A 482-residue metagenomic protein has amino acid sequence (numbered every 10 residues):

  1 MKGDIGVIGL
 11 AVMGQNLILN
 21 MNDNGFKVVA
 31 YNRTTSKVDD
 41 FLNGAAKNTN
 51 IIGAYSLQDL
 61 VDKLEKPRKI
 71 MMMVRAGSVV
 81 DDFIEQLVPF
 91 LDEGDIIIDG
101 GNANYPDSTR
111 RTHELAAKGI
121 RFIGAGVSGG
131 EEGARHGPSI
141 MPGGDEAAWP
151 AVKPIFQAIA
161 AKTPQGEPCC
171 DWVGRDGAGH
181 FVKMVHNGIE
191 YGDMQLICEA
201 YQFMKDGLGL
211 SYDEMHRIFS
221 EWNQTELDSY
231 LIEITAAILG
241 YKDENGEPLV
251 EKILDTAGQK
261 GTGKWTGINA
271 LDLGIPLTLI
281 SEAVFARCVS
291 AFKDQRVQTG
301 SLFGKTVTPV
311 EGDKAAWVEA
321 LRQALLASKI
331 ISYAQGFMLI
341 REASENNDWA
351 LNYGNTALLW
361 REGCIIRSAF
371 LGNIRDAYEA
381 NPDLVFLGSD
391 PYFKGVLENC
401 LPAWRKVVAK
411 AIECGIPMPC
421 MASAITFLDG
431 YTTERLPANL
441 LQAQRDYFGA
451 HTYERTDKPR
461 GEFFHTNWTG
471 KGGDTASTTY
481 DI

Functional and structural regions predicted by a protein language model:
M1-R68, F90-G94, G130-R135: NAD(P)+-binding Rossmann beta1-loop-alpha1 motif at the extreme N-terminus of oxidoreductases
I52-D59, A76-I84: Glycine-rich, highly charged phosphate/nucleotide-binding loops
D62, V80-I84, I98, N104-H216 (+3 more regions): Rossmann-fold dinucleotide-binding core
H180, K205, L210, R217 (+2 more regions): Interdomain hinge/lid region at the active-site interface of Rossmann-like NAD(P)-dependent oxidoreductases
E221, S344-Y378: Small-residue-rich helix-loop
E398, A403-I482: C-terminal amphipathic alpha-helical interaction region
